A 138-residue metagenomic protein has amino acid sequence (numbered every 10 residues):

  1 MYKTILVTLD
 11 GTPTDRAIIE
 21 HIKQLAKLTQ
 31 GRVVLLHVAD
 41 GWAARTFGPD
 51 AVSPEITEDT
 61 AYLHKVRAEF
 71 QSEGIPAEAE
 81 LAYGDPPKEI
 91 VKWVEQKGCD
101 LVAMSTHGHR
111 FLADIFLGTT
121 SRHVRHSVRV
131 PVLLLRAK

Functional and structural regions predicted by a protein language model:
M1-P49: Small/aliphatic-rich secondary-structure junction motif
V7, V33-L35, Y62, E69 (+2 more regions): Short, structured motif recognition centered on aromatic/hydrophobic residues
L36, E78-A82, L133: General small-molecule cofactor/ligand-binding pocket signal
A51-P54, Q96-G98, T120-R122: Short, hinge-like loop/turn segments at secondary-structure boundaries
V52-H64: Short, surface-exposed alpha-helical segments at coil->helix boundaries
A68-V102: Structural beta-alpha unit
S105-H126: Glycine-rich, Arg-bearing micro-motifs that act as flexible, cationic patches
